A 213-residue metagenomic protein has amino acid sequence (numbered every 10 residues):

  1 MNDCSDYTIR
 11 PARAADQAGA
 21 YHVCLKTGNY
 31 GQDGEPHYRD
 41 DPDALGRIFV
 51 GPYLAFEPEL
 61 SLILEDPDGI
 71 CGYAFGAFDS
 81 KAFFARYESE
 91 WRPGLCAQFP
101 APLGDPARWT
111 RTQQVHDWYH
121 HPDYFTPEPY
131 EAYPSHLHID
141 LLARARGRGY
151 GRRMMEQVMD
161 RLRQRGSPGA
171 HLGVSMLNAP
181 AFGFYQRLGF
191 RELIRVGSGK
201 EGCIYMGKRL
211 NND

Functional and structural regions predicted by a protein language model:
M1-A15, N212-D213: Conserved N-terminal entry element of GNAT/NAT acetyltransferase domains
N29-F49, R86-P100, G104: Conserved GNAT-fold acetyl-CoA-binding loop/helix
Y38-S61, P67: Active-site rim helix/loop that mediates acceptor-substrate recognition in acyltransferases
I63, G69-F78: Conserved beta-strand in the GNAT
K81, H171-V174, Q186-M206: Conserved catalytic-core motifs of GNAT/GCN5-like acyltransferases
K81-H138: Conserved acyl-donor/pantetheine-binding loop and adjacent beta-alpha core of acyl/acetyltransferases and related
A132, L137, R148, R152-R153 (+1 more regions): Conserved active-site alpha-helix within GNAT-family acetyltransferase domains
Y133, L162-V174: Conserved GNAT acetyl-CoA-binding A-motif
